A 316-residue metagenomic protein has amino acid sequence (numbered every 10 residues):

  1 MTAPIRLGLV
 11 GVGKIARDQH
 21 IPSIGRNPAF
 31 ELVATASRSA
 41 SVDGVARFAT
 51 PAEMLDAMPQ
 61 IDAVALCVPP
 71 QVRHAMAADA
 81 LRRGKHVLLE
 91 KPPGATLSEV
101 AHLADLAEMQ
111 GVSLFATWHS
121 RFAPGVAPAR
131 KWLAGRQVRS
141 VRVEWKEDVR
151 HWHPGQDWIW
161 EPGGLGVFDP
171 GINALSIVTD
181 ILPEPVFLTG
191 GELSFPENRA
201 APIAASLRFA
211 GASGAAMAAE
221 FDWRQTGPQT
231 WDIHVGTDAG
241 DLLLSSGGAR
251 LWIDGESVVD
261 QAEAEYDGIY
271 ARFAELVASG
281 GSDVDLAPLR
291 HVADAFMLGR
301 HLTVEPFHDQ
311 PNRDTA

Functional and structural regions predicted by a protein language model:
M1, E53, A63-L66, A212 (+1 more regions): C-terminal helix-rich "cap/oligomerization" subdomain common to oxidoreductases
M1-D43: N-terminal Rossmann-like dinucleotide-binding module
I15, L244, V259-A271, V284: Active-site loop of classical SDR/Rossmann-like NAD(P)-dependent oxidoreductases, centered on the catalytic Tyr-X3-Lys
V45-A104: Beta-loop-alpha module in the N-terminal Rossmann-like domain of NAD(P)-dependent dehydrogenases, especially those
L89-E90, L114-A116, L244: Hydrophobic residues in well-ordered beta-strands that form the structural core
H102-H119, Q137-V141: Rossmann-fold dehydrogenase core element
S120-T189: Predominantly a Rossmann-like dinucleotide-binding segment in NAD(P)-dependent oxidoreductases
L175-G248, A271-G280, M297-G299, R313-A316: Contiguous beta-strand/loop segments that form the cofactor/metal-binding neighborhood of enzyme cores
